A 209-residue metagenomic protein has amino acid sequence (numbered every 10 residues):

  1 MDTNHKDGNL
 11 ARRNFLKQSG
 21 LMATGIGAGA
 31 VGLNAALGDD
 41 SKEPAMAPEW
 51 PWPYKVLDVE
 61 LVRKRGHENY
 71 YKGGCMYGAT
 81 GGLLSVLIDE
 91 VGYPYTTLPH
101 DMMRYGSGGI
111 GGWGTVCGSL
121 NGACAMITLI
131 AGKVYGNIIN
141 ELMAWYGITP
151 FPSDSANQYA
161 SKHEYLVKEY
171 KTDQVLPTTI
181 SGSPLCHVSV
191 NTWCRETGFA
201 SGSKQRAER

Functional and structural regions predicted by a protein language model:
M1-L10, N14: N-terminal secretory signal peptides
N9, G73, Y77, G136: Electropositive phosphate-/nucleotide-binding environments in soluble metabolic enzymes
N14-L37: N-terminal export signals
V31-K64: C-terminal segment of N-terminal export signals and the immediately downstream linker at the start of the mature
R63-K72: Active-site flanking loop/helix segments enriched in acidic
G74-A131: Small-residue-enriched, tightly packed secondary-structure blocks
G82-L87, A123-I127, I138-R209: Amphipathic alpha-helical interface segments
T96-G106, G136-G147: Beta-strand segments within the central parallel beta-sheet cores of soluble alpha/beta enzyme folds
